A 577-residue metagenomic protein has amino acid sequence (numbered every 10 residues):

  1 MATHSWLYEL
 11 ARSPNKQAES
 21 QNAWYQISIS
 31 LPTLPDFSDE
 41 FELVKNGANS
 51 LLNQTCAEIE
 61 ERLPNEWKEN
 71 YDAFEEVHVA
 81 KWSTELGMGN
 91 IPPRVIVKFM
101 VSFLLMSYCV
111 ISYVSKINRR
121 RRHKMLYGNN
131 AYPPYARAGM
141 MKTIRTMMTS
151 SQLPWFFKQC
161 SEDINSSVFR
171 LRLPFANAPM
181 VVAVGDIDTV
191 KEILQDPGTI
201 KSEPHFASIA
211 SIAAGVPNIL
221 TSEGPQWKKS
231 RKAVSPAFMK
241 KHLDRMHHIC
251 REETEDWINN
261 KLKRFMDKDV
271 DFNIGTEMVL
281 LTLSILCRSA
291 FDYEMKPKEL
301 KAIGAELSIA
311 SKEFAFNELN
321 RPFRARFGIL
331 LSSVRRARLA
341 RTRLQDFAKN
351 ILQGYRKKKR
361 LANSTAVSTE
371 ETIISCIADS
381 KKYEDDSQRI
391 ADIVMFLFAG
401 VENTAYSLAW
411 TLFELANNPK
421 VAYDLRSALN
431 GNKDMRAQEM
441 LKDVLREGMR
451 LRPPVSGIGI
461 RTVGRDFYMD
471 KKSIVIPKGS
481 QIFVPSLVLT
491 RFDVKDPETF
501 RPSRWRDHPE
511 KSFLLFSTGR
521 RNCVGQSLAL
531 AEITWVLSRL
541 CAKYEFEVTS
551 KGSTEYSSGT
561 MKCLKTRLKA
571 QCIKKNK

Functional and structural regions predicted by a protein language model:
M1-W67: Cytosol/nucleoplasm-facing, intrinsically disordered, low-complexity tails of endomembrane-system membrane proteins
E58-E61, K68, G89-P92, M561-K577: C-terminal helix/juxtamembrane-tail motif
F74-G215, P225, K229, R251-D256 (+4 more regions): N-terminal membrane-proximal hinge/A-helix region immediately C-terminal to the signal-anchor transmembrane segment
I96, M100, S202-S211, R245-Y406: Cytochrome P450 heme-thiolate monooxygenase catalytic core
I144-F169, D346, N350, K433-K472 (+1 more regions): Conserved cytochrome P450 K-helix E-x-x-R motif and the immediately C-terminal K′/meander segment
T282-L286, L344-K349, I377-L429, G448 (+4 more regions): Central I-helix of cytochrome P450 enzymes
V421, Q526-C563: Cytochrome P450 heme-binding "Cys pocket" and the immediately downstream C-terminal segment
V484-H508: Conserved cytochrome P450 K-helix/beta-meander segment immediately N-terminal to the heme-binding cysteine loop
